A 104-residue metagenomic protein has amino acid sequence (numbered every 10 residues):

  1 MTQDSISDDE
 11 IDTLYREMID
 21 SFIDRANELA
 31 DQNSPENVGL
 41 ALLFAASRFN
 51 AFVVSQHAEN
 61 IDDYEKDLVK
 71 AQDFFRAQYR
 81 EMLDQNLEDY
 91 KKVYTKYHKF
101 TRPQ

Functional and structural regions predicted by a protein language model:
T2-Q104: Solvent-exposed interaction surfaces and binding hotspots enriched for charged
